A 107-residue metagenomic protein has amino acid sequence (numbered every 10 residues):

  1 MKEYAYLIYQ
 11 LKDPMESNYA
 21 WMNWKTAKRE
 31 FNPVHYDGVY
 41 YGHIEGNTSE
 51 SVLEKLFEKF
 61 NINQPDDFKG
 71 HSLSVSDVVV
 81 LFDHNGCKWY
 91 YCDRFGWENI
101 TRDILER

Functional and structural regions predicted by a protein language model:
M1-K2, L105-R107: Short intrinsically disordered terminal tails
M1-N47: Extended boundary segments
E3, L7-L11, L53, Y90 (+1 more regions): Broad hydrophobic/π-residue packing in well-ordered secondary structure
M15, K25, V39, N63-P65 (+4 more regions): Intrinsic disorder/low-complexity detector
P33-F82: Short, conserved turn/kink motifs that form compact alpha/beta structural patches or helix kinks used as
K69-E106: Short, compact, well-ordered microdomains
